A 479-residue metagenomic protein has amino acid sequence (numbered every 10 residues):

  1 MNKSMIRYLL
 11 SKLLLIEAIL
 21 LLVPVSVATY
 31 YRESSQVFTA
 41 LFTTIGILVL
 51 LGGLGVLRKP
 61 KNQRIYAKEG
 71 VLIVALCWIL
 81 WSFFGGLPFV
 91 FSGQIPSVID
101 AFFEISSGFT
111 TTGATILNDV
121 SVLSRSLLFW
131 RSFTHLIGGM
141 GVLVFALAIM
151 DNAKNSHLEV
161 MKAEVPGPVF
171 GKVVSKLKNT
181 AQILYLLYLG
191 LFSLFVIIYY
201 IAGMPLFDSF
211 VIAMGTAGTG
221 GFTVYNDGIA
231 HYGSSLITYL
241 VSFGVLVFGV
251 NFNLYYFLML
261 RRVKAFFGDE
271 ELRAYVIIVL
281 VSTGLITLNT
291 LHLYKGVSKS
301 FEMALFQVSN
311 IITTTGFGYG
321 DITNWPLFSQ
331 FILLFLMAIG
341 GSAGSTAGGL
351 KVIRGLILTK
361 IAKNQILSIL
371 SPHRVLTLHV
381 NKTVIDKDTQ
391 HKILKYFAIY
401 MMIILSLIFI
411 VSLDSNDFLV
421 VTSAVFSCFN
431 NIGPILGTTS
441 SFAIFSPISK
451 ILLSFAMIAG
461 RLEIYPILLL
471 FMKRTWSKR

Functional and structural regions predicted by a protein language model:
M1-R479: Membrane-proximal intracellular helices of multi-pass ion channels
